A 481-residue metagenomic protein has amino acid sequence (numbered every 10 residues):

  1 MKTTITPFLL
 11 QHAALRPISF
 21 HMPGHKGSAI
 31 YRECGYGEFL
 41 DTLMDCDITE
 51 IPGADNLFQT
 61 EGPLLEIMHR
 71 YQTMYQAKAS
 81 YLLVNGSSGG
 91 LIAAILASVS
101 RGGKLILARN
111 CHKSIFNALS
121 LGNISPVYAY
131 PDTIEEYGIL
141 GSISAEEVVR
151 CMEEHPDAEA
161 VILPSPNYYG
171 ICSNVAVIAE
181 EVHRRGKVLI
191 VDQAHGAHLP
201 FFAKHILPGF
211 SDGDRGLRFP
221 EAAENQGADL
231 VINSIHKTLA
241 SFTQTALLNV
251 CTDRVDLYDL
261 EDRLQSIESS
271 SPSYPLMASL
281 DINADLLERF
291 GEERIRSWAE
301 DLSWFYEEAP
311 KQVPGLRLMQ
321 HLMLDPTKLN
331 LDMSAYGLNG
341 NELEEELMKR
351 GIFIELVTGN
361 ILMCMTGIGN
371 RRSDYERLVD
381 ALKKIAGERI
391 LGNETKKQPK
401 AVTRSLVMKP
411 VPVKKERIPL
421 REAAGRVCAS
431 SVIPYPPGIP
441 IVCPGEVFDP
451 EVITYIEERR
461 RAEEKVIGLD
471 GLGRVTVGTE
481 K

Functional and structural regions predicted by a protein language model:
M1-L43, I433, P437, L469-D470 (+1 more regions): N-terminal glycine-rich, Lys/His-bearing helix-loop that initiates the first secondary-structure elements of many
T6-F8, A14, M74-A77, S87-R317 (+1 more regions): Conserved PLP-enzyme active-site core in the AAT-like
K26-S28, L280, L343: Anaerobic metallocofactor- and corrinoid-dependent redox/one-carbon enzyme cores, especially those from methanogenesis
L43-G86: Conserved N-terminal alpha-helix of the aminotransferase class I/II PLP-enzyme fold
A54, Y81-L83, V161-P164, L362-G367: Short glycine-rich or small-residue beta-strand-to-loop segments that form or flank ligand, phosphate, metal/Fe-S
L82, Y128-Y130, N233, L356 (+1 more regions): Structural signal for conserved beta-strand scaffold positions within catalytic alpha/beta enzyme cores
N123, Y128, R461-L472: Short, compositionally biased
E307-G468: Conserved C-terminal alpha-helix-loop-beta "cap" of PLP-dependent enzymes that closes/shapes the active-site mouth
